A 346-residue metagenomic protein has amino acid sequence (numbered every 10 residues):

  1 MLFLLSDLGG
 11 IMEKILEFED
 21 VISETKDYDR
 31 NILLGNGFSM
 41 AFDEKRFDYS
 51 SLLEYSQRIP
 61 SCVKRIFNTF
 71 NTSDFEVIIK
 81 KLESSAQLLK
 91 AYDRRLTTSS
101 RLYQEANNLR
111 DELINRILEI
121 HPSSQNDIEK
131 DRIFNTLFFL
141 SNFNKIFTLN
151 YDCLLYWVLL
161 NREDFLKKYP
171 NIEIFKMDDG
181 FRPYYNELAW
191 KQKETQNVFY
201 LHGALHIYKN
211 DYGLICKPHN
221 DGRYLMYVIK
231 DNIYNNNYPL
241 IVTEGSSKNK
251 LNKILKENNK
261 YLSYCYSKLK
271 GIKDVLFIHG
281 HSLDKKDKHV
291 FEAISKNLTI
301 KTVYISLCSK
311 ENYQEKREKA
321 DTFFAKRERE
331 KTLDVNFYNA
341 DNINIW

Functional and structural regions predicted by a protein language model:
M1-N144, L149-W157: Gly/serine-rich nucleotide phosphate-binding loop at the start of the catalytic core of nucleotide/ADP-ribose-handling
L2-I32, F38-M40, Y264-W346: SIR2/sirtuin-family catalytic core signature
E13-E19, S124-D131, D178-N186, K250-S267: A Trp-anchored, charged/polar loop motif used as the substrate-binding/catalytic surface of acyl/ester-handling
S39-D43, L154-W157, H206-D211, K285-D287 (+1 more regions): Short catalytic/ligand-binding loop motif for oxyanion handling, primarily in non-cytosolic enzymes, centered on
K45-E54, L160-L166, C216, A293 (+1 more regions): Short secondary-structure boundary/capping segments
K64-R65, D179-K193, I300-E318: Short, flexible loop segments at boundaries between secondary-structure elements
F70-T97, L137-N249, E257: Extended, H/D-rich, highly charged conserved domains that either
N236-V275, D284-K285: Alpha/beta-hydrolase fold catalytic core
